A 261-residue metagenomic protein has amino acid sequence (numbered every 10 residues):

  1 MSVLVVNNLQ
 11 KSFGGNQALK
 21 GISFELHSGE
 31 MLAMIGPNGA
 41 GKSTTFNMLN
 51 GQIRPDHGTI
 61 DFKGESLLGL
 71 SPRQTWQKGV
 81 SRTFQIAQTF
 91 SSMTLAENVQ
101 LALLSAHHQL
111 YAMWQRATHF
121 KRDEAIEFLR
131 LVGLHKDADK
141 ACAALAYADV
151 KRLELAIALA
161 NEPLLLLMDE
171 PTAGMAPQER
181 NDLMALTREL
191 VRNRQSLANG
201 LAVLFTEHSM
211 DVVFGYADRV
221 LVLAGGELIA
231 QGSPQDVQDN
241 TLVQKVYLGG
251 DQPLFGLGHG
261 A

Functional and structural regions predicted by a protein language model:
S2-A261: Glycine-rich phosphate-binding loops of nucleotide-dependent enzymes
